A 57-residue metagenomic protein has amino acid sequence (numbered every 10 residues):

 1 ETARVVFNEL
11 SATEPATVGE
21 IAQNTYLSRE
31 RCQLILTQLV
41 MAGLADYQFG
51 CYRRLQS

Functional and structural regions predicted by a protein language model:
E1-A3, T17, Y47-S57: Short, cationic-aromatic polyanion-contact patches
A3-L10: Hydrophobic residues on short alpha-helical segments
N8, G19, T37: Residues within the helices of the helix-turn-helix
A12-T25: Short acidic, hydrophobic short linear motifs in intrinsically disordered regions
I21, Q33, G50-C51: Short loop/turn and capping residues at structural boundaries
L27-V40: Short amphipathic alpha-helical interaction segments
G43: Glycine-centered, phosphate/nucleic-acid-interacting loop/turn motifs that mediate DNA/RNA or nucleotide
